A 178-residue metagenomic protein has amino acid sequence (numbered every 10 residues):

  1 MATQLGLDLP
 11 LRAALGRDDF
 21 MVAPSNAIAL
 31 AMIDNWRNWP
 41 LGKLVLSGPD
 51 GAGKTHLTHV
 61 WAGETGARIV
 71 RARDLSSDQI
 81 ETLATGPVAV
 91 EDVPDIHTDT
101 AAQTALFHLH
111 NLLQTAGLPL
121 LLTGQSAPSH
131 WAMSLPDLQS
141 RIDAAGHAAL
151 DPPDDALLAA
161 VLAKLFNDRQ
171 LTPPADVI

Functional and structural regions predicted by a protein language model:
M1-P40: A short, basic N-terminal segment
L15, G66, A116-L118, D143-G146: Short glycine-/polar-rich loops that comprise or flank the Walker A/P-loop and associated switch/sensor motifs
L41-T58: Walker A/P-loop nucleotide-binding motif
S47-G48, I69-S77, Q125: A short hydrophobic beta-strand->loop->alpha-helix junction that borders the nucleotide-binding pocket of P-loop NTPases
A62-R73, L83: Post-Walker A helix-loop "phosphate-sensing" segment adjacent to the P-loop in P-loop NTPases
I80-G124: Conserved nucleotide-sensing/catalytic segment adjacent to the nucleotide-binding pocket in NTP-handling enzymes
H130-A132, A145-L157: Conserved AAA+ ATPase "SRH/arginine-finger" region at the nucleotide-binding site
L158-V161, T172-I178: Short conserved motifs of the RecA-like P-loop NTPase core
